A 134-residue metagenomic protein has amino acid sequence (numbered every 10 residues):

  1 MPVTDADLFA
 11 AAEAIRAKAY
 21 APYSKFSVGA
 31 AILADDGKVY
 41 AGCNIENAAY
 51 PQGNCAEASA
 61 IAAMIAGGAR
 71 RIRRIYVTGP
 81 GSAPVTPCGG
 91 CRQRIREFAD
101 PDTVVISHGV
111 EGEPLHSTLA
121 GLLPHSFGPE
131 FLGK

Functional and structural regions predicted by a protein language model:
P2-A21, A69-K134: C-terminal binding/interaction regions
A11-A14, A56-M64: Short, well-ordered amphipathic alpha-helical segments that serve as non-catalytic structural scaffolds within diverse
K25-A34: Short beta-strand scaffold segments in enzyme catalytic cores
L33, A62-A69, F98: Alpha-helix C-terminal capping segments
L33-D35, N44-I45: Histidine- and/or cysteine-centered catalytic micro-motif in compact active-site loops
K38-V39, P114: Hydrophobic "anchor" residues
C43-A58: Compact, glycine-rich, soluble single-domain proteins
